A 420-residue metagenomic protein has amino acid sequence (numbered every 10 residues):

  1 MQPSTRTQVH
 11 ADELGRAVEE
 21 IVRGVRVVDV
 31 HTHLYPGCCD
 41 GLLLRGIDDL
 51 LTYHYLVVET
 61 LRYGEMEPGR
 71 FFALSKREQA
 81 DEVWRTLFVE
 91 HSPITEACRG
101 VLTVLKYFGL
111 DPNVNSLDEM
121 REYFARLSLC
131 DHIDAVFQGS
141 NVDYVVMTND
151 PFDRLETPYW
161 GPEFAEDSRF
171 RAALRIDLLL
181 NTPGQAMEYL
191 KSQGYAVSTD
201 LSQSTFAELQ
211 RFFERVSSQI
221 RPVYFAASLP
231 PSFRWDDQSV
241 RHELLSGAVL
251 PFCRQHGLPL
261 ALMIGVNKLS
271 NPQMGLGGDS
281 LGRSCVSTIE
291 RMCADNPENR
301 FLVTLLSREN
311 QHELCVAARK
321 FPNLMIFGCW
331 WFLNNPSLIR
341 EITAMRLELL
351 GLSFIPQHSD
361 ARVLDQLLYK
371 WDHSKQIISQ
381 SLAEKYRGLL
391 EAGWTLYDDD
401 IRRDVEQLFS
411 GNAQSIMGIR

Functional and structural regions predicted by a protein language model:
Q2-P251, H256, N299, C315-R420: Metal-cofactor-binding active-site regions of metalloenzymes
H31-H33, M263, L305: Histidine-centered active-site/metal-ligand motif
P230, I264-N267, L306-R308, C329-W331: Histidine- and/or cysteine-centered catalytic micro-motif in compact active-site loops
P230-E290: Acidic, glycine-rich loop-and-beta core segments that form the ion-binding/anion-interacting portion of active sites
N271-C329: Active-site-proximal binding-pocket segments
